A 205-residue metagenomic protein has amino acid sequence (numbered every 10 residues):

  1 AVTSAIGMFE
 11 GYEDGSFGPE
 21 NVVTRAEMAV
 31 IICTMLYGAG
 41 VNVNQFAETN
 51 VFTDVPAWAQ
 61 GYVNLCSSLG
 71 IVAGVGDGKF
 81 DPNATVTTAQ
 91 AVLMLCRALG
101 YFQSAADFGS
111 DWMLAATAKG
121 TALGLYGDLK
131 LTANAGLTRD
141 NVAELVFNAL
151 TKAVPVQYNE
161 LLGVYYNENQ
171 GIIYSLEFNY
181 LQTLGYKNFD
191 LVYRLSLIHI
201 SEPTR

Functional and structural regions predicted by a protein language model:
A1, I6-Q60, S68-A89, L95-G136 (+2 more regions): Feature responds to low-complexity, polar/acidic, surface-exposed segments characteristic of secreted/exported proteins
R139: Extracellular structured ligand-interaction cores
F147: Conserved redox-cofactor binding core of oxidoreductases
R205: Flexible glycine-rich surface loops and low-complexity tracts that mediate binding to linear polymers
